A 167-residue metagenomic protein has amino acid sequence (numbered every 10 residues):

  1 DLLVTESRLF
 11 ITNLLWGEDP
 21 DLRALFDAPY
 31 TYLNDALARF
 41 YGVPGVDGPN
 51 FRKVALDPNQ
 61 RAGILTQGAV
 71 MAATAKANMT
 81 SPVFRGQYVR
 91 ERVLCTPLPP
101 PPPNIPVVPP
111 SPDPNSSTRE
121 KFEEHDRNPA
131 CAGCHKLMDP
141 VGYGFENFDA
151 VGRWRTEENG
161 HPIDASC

Functional and structural regions predicted by a protein language model:
D1-V54, V108-F122: Amphipathic alpha-helical substructures
A38, R52-C167: Sequence context surrounding c-type heme c attachment/ligation sites in exported
